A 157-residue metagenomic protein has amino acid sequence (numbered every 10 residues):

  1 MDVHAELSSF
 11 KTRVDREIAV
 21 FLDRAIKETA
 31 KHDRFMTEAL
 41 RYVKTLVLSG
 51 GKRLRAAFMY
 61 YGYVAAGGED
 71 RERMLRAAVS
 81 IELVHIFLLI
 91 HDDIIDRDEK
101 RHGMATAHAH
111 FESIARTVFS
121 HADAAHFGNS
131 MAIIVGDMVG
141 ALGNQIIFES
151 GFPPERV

Functional and structural regions predicted by a protein language model:
M1-L83, I90-A125: Conserved N-terminal diphosphate/IPP-binding helix and adjacent helical/loop segment of trans-prenyltransferase domains
R55-A57, V139-L142: Amphipathic, well-ordered alpha-helical segments in soluble domains
A65-D70, N144-V157: Inter-helical turn/loop segments and adjacent helix faces that build the functional surface of alpha-helical bundle
A122, S130-M131, G151-P154: A generic local secondary-structure boundary/capping motif
S130-V139: Internal, well-ordered alpha/beta segment that forms a basic, Gly-enriched binding/recognition surface
